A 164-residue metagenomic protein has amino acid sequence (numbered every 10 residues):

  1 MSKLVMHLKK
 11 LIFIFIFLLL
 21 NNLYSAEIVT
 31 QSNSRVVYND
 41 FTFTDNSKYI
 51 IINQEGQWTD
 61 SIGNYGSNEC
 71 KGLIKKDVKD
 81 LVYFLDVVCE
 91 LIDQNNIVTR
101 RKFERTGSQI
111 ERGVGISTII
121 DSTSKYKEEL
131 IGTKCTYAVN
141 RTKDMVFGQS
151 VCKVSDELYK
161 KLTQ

Functional and structural regions predicted by a protein language model:
M1-A26: Classical Sec-dependent N-terminal signal peptides that target proteins to the secretory pathway
S25-Q164: Beta-strand-enriched cores of mature, soluble protein domains
